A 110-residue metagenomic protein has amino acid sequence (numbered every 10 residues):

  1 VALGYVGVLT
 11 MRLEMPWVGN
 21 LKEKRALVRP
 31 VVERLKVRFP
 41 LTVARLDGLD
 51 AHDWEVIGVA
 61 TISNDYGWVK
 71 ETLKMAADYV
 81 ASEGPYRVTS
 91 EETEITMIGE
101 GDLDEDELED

Functional and structural regions predicted by a protein language model:
A2, L108-D110: SAM-dependent methyltransferases
A2-R38: N-terminal first-folded block
L9-L13, I57-V59, E91-T93: A structural signal for short, well-ordered beta-strand segments
P40-D47, S90: A short linear hydrophobic-aromatic micro-motif
A44-N64: Short, charge-patterned binding micro-sites
L49-W54, T93-E107: Short, highly charged C-terminal tails/helix-capping segments
D65-D102: C-terminal structural segments of small proteins and small subunits
K74, E107-L108: Short, charge-dense linear interaction motifs
